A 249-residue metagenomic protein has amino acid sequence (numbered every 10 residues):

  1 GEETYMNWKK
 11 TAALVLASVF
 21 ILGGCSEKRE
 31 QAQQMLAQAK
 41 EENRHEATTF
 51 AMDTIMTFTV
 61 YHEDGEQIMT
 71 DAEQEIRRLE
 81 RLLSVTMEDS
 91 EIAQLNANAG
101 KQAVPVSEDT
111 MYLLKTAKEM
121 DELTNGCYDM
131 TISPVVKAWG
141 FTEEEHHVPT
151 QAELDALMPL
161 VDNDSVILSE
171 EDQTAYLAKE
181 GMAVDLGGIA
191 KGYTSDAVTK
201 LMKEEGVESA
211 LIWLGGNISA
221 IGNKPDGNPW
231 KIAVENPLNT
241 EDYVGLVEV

Functional and structural regions predicted by a protein language model:
E2, N7-V249: Mature catalytic core of soluble alpha/beta enzymes
